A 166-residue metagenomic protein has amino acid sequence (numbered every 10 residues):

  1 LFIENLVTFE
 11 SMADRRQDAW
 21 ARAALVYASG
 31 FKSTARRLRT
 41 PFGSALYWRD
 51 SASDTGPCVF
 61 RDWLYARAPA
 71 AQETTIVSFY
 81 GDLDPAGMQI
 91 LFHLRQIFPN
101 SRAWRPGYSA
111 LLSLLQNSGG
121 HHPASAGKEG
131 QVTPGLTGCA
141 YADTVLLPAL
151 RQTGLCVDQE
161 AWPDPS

Functional and structural regions predicted by a protein language model:
F2-I3: Short beta-strand scaffold positions
L6-E160: Catalytic core segments in nucleotide and nucleic-acid processing enzymes
P165-S166: Charge-patterned, long linear interaction tracts outside catalytic cores
